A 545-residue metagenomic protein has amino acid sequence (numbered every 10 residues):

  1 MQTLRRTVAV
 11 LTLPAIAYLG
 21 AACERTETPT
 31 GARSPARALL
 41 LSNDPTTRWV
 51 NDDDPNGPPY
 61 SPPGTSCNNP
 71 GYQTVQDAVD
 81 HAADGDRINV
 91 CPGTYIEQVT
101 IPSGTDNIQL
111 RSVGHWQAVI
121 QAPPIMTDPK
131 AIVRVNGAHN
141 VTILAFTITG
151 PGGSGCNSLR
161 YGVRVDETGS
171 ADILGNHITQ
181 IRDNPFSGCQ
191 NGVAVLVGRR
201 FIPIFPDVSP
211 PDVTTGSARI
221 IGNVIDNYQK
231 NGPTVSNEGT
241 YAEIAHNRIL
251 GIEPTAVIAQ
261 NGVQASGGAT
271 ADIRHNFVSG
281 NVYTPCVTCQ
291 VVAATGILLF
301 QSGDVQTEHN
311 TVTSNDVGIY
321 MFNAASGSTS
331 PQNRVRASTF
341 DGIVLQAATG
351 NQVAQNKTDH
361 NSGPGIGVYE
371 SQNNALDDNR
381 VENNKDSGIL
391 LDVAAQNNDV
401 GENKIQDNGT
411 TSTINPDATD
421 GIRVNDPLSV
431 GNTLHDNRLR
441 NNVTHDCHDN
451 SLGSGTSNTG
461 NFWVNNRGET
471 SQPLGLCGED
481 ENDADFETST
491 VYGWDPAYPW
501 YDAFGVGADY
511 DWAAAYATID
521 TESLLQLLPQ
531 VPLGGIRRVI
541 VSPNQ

Functional and structural regions predicted by a protein language model:
L19-A22: C-terminal motif of bacterial Sec signal peptides marking the signal peptidase cleavage site
T26-D77: Right-handed parallel beta-helix/beta-solenoid
P62, S66, D86-N89, V119 (+2 more regions): Acidic, glycine- and Ser/Thr-rich low-complexity intrinsically disordered tracts in extracellular/secreted proteins
V75-A82, I96-S103: Short, T/G/N/S-enriched strand-turn elements that build extracellular solenoid repeat scaffolds
A83, T105-D106, H115, G137-A138 (+28 more regions): Parallel beta-helix/beta-solenoid
D106-S158, I181-R182, F186, E253 (+1 more regions): Right-handed parallel beta-helix/beta-spiral solenoid domain characteristic of secreted/periplasmic
A122-R134, G155-V165, F186-P211, T215 (+9 more regions): Extracellular beta-strand/beta-solenoid scaffold signature
